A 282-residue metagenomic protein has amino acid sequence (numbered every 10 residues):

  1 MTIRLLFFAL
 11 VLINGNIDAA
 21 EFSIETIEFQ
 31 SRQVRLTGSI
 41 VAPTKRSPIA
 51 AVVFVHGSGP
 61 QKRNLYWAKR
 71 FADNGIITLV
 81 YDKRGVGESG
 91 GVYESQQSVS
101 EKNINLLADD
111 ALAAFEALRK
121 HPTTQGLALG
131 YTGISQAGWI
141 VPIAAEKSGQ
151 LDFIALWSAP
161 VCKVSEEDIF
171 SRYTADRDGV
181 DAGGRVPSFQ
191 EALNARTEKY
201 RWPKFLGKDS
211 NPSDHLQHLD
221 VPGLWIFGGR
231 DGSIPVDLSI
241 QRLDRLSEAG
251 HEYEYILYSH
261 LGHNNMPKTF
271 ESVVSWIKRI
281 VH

Functional and structural regions predicted by a protein language model:
A20-K45: N-terminal cap/lid segment of alpha/beta-hydrolase-fold proteins
I49, H56-P60: Active-site glycine-rich loops that stabilize anionic/oxyanionic intermediates across multiple enzyme folds
W67, V221, P235-R245: Short alpha-helix in the alpha/beta-hydrolase fold that links the catalytic acid
A72-Y93: Conserved alpha/beta-hydrolase
S100-H121: Alpha/beta-hydrolase active-site loop
K147-R196: Hydrolase active-site cap/lid region
L219, W225-F227, D231: Short beta-strand/loop motif that positions the catalytic acidic residue of the alpha/beta-hydrolase fold
L261-H282: Catalytic active-site module of serine/aspartate enzymes centered on a nucleophile-bearing elbow/loop
